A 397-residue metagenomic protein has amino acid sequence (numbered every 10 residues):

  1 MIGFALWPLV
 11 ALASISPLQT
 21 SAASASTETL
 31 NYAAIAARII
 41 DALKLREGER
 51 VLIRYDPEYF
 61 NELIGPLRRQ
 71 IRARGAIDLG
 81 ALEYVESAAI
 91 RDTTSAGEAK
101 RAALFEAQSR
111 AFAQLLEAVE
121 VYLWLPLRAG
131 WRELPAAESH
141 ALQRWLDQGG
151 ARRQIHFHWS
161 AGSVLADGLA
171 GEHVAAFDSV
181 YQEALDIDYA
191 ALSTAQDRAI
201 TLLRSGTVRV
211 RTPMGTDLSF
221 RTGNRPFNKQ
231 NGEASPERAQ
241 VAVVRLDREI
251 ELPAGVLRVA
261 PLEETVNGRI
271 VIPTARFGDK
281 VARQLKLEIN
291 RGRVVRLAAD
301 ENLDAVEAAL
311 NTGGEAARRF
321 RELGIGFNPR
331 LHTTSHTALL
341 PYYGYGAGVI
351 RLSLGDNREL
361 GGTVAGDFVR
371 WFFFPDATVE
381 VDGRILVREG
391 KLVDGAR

Functional and structural regions predicted by a protein language model:
M1-P17: Bacterial N-terminal signal peptides
I15, S21-N267, F277, E389 (+1 more regions): Active-site bordering "gate/hinge" segments that shape substrate access to catalytic or cofactor-binding pockets
T27-A37, A190-L192, A199, L203-V208 (+1 more regions): Charged, compositionally biased interaction regions
L67-A73, S139-H140, P226-F227, K286-E288 (+3 more regions): Short, solvent-exposed amphipathic alpha-helical segments in soluble enzyme and RNA/protein-processing domains
G206-V208, T216-L218, G255, V266-I270 (+4 more regions): Structural beta-strand/beta-sheet cores of well-ordered domains, especially the beta-sheet scaffolds that support
M214-G215, N224, I289-R293, A298 (+1 more regions): Short acidic-glycine loop/turn motifs at beta-strand connectors
L252-A298: Oxyanion-binding "anion nests"
N267, K280, R296-T363: Dual-mode signal for accessory low-complexity, basic/Gly-rich regions
